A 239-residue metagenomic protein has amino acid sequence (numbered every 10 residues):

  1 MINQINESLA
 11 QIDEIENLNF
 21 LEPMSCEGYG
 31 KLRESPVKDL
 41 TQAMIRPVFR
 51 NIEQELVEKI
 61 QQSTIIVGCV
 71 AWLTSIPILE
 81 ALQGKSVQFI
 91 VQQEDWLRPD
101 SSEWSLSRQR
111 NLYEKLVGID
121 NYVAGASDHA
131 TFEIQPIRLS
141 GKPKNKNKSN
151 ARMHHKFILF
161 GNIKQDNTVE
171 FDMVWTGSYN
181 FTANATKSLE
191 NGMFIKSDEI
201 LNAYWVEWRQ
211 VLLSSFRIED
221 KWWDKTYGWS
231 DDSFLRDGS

Functional and structural regions predicted by a protein language model:
M1-I65, W72-S239: PLD/PLD-like phosphodiesterase catalytic module centered on the HKD motif
